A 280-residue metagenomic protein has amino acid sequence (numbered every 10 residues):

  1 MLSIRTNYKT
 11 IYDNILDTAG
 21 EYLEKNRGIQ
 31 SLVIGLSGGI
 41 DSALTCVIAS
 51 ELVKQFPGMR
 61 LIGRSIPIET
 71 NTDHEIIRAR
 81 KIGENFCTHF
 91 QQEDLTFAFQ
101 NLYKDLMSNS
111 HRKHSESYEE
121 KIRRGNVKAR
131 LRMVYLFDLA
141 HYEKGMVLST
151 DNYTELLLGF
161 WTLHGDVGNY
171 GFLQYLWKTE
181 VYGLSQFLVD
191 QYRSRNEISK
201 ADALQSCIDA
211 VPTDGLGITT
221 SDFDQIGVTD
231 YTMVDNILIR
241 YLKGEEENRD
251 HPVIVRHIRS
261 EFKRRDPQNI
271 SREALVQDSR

Functional and structural regions predicted by a protein language model:
M1-I34, L44, I48-E51, G58-T72 (+4 more regions): ATP/NTP-dependent adenylation/nucleotidyl-transfer catalytic domains that generate, transfer, or process NMP-activated
G39: Conserved G/P- and acidic residue-centered "switch" motifs that form tight phosphate/ATP-binding loops in soluble
